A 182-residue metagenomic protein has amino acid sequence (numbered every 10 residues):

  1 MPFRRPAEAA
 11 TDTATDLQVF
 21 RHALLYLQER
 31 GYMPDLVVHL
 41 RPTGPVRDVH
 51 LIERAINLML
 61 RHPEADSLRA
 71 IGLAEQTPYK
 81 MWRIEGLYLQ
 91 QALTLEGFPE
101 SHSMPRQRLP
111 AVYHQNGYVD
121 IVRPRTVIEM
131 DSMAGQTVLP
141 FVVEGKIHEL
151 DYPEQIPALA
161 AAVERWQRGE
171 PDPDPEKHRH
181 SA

Functional and structural regions predicted by a protein language model:
M1-V38, V46-N57: Short phosphate-binding loop-to-helix
E8-D12, Q76-T77, K146-E149: A short acidic, often aromatic-flanked loop/helix-cap motif at beta-alpha or helix-coil junctions that lines enzyme
T13-Q18, P45-Q136, V142: Conserved core of the sugar-phosphate nucleotidyltransferase
F20-A23, V127, L159: Buried hydrophobic packing segments
Q28-E29, L60-R61, E164: Residue-level signal for alpha-helix termini/capping positions
Y32, E64, S132, R168-P171: Generic structural signal for secondary-structure transition and capping sites
F141-A182: Hydrophobic helical membrane-anchoring modules
